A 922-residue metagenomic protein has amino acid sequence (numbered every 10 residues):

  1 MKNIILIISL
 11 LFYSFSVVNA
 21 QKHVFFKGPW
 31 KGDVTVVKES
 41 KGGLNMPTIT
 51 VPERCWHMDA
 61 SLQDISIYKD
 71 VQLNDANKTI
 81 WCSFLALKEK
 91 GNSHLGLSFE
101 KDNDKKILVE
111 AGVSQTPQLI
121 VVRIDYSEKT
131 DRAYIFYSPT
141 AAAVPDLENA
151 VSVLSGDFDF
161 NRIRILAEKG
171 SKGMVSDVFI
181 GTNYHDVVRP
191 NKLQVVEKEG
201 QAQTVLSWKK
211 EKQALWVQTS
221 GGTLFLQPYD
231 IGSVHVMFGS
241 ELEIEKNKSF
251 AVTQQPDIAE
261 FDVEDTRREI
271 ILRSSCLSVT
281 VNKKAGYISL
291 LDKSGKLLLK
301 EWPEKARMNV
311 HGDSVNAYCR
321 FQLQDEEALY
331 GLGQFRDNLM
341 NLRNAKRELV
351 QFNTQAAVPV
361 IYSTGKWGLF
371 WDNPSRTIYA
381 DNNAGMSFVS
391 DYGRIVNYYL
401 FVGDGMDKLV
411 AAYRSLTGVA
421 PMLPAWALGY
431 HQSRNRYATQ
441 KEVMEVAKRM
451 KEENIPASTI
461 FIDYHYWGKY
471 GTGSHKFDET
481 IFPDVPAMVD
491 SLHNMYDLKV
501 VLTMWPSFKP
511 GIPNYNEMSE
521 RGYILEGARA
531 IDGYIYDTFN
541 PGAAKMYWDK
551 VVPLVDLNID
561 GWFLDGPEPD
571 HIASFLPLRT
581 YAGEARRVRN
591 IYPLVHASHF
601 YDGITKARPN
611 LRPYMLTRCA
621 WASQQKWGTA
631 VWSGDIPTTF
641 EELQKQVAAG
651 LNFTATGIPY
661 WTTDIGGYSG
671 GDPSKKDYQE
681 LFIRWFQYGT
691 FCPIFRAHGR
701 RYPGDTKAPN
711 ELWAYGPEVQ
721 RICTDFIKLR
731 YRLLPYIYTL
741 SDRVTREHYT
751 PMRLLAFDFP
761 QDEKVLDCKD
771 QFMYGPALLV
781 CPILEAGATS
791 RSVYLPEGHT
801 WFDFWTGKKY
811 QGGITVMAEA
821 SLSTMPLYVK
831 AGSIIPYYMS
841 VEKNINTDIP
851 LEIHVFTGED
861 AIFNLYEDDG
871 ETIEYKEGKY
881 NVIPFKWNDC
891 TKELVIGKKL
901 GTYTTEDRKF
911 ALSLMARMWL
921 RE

Functional and structural regions predicted by a protein language model:
M1-Q21: Bacterial Sec-dependent N-terminal signal peptides
P29-H57: Extracellular glycan-recognition surfaces and repeat-rich motifs
H57-V113: Secretory/extracellular carbohydrate-interaction modules and structurally similar beta-sandwich "look-alikes"
F84, Q118-A150, M488, L498-M504: Carbohydrate-binding surfaces in secreted/extracellular proteins
P145-F179: Flexible glycan-contacting loops in extracellular carbohydrate-active proteins
P190-T417, P421-W426, N435, E442 (+10 more regions): N-terminal accessory segment at the very beginning of proteins
K192-E199, K296-S823: Catalytic-domain carbohydrate-binding cleft regions of carbohydrate-active enzymes
